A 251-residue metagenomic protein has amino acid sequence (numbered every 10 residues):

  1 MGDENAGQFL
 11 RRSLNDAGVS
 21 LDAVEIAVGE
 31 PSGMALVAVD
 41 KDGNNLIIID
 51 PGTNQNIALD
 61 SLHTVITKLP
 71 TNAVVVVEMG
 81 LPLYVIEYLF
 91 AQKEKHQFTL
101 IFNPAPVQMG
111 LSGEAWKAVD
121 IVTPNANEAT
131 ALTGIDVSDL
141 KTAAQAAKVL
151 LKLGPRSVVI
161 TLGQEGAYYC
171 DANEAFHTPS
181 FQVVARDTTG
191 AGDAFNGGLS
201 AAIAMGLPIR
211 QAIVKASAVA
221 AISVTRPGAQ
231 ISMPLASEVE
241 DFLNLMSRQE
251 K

Functional and structural regions predicted by a protein language model:
M1-M34, D241-Q249: Substrate-binding N-lobe of the ribokinase-like
L10, E87-A91, V219: Aromatic/hydrophobic pocket-lining residues that form π-stacking "cages" and hydrophobic walls in ligand
N15, E94, L151: Anion (oxyanion) recognition and catalysis
D22-A27, V37-V74, M79: Conserved phosphate-binding/catalytic loop of the ribokinase/pfkB sugar-kinase fold
S32-M34, N44, E165, F195: Change "...and in nucleic-acid phosphodiester-cleaving endonucleases..." to "...and in nucleic-acid processing enzymes
N72-Q145, E165-A167: Conserved beta-alpha-beta core of the PfkB/ribokinase-like small-molecule kinase fold
M109, G113-A115, L140-K251: Conserved phosphate-binding/catalytic region of the ribokinase-like
